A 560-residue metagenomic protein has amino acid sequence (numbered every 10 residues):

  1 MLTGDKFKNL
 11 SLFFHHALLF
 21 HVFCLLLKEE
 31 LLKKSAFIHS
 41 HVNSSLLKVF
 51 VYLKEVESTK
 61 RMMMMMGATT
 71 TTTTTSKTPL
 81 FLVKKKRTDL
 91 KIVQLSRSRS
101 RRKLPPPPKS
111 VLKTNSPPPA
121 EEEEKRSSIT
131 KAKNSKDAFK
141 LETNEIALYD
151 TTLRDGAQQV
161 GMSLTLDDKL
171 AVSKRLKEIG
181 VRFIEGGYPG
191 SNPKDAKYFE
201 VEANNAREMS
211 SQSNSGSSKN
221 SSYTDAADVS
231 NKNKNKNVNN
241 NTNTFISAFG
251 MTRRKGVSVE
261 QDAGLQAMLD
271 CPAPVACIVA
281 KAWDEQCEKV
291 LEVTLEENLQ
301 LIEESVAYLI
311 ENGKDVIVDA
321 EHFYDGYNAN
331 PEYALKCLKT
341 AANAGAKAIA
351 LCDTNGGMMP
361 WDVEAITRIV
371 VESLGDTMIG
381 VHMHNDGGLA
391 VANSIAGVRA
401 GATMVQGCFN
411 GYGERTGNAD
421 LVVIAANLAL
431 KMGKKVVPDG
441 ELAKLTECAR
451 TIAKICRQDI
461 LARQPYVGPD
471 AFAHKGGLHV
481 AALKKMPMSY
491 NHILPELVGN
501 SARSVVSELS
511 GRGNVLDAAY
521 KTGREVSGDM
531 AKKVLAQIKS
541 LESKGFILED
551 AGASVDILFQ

Functional and structural regions predicted by a protein language model:
F13, A17-F20, C24, L31-L32 (+3 more regions): N-terminal chloroplast transit peptides
R126, K131-R154, M432-Q560: A mid-to-C-terminal "edge-of-domain" accessory segment
I146-S211, N241-A263, V275: N-terminal cofactor/phosphate-binding cores enriched in small/glycine residues, especially glycine-rich loops such as
L148-T151, I184-G186, T244-G250, A276-I278 (+4 more regions): Hydrophobic faces of well-ordered beta-strands that scaffold small-molecule active sites in alpha/beta enzyme cores
L166-I179, S258-I317, E321-L374, I395 (+1 more regions): Alpha/beta enzyme core
P189, F249-K255, K281-W283, E321-D325 (+3 more regions): Active-site beta-loop-alpha junctions enriched in small/polar residues
A196-S213, Y223-V229, N239-M251, Q300-N312 (+1 more regions): Alpha-helix-loop-beta-strand connector modules within alpha/beta enzyme cores
N355-M358, T367-H474, L478-V480: Catalytic alpha/beta core domains of metabolic enzymes, predominantly
